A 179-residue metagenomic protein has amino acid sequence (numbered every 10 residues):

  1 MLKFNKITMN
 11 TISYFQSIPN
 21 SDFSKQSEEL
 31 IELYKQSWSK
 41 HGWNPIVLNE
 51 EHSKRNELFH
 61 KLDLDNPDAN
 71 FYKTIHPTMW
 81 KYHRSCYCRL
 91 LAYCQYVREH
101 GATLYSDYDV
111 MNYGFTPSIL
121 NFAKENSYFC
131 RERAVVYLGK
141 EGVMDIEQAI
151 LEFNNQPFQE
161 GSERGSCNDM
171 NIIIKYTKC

Functional and structural regions predicted by a protein language model:
M1-D22: N-proximal low-complexity "stem/linker" segments adjacent to membrane-targeting elements
S17, I46-K54, E163, C179: Acidic carboxylate-rich catalytic motifs and surrounding loops in phosphoryl-/glycosyl-chemistry enzymes
I18-N20, H52-R55, V110-Y113, V143: Short, solvent-exposed loop/turn segments at secondary-structure junctions
P19-E29, N56-L64, T78-M79, F158-G165: Short, flexible/disordered intra-domain loops and linkers
L30-N44: Short, acidic, metal-binding catalytic loop of nucleotide-sugar glycosyltransferases
I46-R98: Active-site-proximal specificity loops/subdomain of glycosyltransferases
K81-E141: GT-A fold catalytic core of metal-dependent nucleotide-sugar glycosyltransferases, centered on the diacidic
Q148-C179: Catalytic core and acceptor-binding pocket of nucleotide-sugar-dependent glycosyltransferases
